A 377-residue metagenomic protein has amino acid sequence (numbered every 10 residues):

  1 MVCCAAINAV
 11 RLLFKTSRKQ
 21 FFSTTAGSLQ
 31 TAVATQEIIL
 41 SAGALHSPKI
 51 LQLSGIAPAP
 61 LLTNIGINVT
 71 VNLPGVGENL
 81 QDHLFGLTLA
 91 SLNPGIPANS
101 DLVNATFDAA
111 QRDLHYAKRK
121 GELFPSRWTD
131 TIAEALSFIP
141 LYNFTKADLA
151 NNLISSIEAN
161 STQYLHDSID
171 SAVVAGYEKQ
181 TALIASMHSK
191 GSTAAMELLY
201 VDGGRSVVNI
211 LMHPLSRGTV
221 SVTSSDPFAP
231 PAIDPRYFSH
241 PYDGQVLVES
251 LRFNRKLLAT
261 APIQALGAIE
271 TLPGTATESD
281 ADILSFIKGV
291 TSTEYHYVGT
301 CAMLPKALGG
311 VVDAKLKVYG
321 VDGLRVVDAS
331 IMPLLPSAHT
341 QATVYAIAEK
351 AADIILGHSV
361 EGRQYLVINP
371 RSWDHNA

Functional and structural regions predicted by a protein language model:
V2-S23, E78: A conserved short coil-to-beta-strand element within the FAD-binding core of flavoproteins
L12-K19, I132-A133, L304-K306: A short, compositionally biased
L12-L13, T25-S28, T145-D148: Short, solvent-exposed loop/turn segments that connect beta-strands within catalytic domains and beta-strand-rich
F21-A90, P94-G95, S206-P262, F286-A377: C-terminal structured subdomain/cap of oxidoreductase catalytic cores
T31-Q36, D148-S155, I233-D234, T275: Short amphipathic beta-strand/extended segments with alternating polar/hydrophobic composition
P58-V201, G289, H296-Y297, G362-A377: Mid-to-C-terminal "cap/lid" subdomains and adjacent gly/pro-rich loops that border and regulate access to redox
Q264-A276, G362-V367: Short, glycine/acidic-rich hinge or "gate" loops at secondary-structure transitions that mediate conformational
